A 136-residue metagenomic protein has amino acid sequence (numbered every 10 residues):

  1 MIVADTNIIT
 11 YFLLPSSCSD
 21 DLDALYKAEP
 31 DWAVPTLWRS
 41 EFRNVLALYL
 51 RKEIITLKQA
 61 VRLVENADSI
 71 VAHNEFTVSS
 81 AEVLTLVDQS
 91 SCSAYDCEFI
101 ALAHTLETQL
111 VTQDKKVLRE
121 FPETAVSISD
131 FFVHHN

Functional and structural regions predicted by a protein language model:
M1, C92, I100-N136: Acidic, PIN/NYN-like endoribonuclease modules and their adjacent C-terminal/linker elements
M1-L37, Y49-K58, H135: Short, well-structured N-terminal submotif of metal-dependent ribonuclease cores
I8-I9, W38, F99, K116-V117: Alpha-helix capping/helix-boundary segments
Y11-F12, V45, E120-F121: Residues that scaffold the ATP/ADP-binding catalytic core of kinase and kinase-like folds
S17-C18, R62, A72-T77, V111-R119: Contiguous, function-dense segments enriched for cysteine-driven chemistry and partner/ligand-binding capacity
P35, Y95, Q113: Replace "coordinates the UDP/GDP/TDP-sugar" with "coordinates nucleotide-activated sugar donors
T36-R39, Q59-S90, A101: Acidic catalytic patch
F42: Entry/capping segment at the start of metal-dependent catalytic domains with acidic active-site entry clusters
